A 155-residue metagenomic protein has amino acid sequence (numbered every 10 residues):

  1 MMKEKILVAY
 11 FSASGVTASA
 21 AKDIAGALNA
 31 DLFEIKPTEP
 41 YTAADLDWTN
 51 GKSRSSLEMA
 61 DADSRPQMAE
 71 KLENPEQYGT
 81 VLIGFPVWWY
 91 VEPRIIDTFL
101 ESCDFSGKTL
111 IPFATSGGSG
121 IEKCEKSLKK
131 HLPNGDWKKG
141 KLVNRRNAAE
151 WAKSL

Functional and structural regions predicted by a protein language model:
M1-T80, Y90-E92, D97, E101 (+1 more regions): N-terminal beta1-alpha1-beta2 submodule of the flavodoxin-like/Rossmannoid cofactor-binding fold
S14, W89, G117-I121: Alpha-helix N-cap/loop-to-helix initiation residues
D31, S106, G135-D136: Secondary-structure boundary/capping positions in well-ordered alpha/beta enzyme cores
S55, K108, T115: P-loop/Walker A phosphate-binding loop and immediately adjacent motor/lid segment at beta-alpha junctions
P75-E76, E101-G107, H131-L132: Short, conserved loop/helix-junction motifs that constitute active-site signature segments in enzyme catalytic cores
F85-P86: Glycine-rich, N-terminal phosphate-binding loop of Rossmann-like dinucleotide-binding domains
I111-N147: Short, glycine-/small-residue-rich phosphate/pyrophosphate-handling segment
